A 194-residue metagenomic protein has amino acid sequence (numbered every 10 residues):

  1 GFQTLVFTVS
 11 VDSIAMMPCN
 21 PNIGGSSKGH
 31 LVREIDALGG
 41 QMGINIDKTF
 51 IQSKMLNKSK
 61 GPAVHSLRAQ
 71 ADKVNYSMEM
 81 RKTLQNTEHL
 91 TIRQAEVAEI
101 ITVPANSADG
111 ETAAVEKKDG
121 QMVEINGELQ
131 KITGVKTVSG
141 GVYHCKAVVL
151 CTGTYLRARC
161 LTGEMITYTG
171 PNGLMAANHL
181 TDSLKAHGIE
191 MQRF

Functional and structural regions predicted by a protein language model:
G1, G120, H144-V148: Generic low-polarity alpha-helical segments
F2-V103, E111, S139, C151-P171 (+3 more regions): Conserved N-terminal/central alpha/beta ligand/cofactor-binding core
I101-G141: Conserved beta-strand-loop-beta-strand element in the redox core of flavoprotein oxidoreductases
V135, V142-G153: Short hydrophobic core segments
